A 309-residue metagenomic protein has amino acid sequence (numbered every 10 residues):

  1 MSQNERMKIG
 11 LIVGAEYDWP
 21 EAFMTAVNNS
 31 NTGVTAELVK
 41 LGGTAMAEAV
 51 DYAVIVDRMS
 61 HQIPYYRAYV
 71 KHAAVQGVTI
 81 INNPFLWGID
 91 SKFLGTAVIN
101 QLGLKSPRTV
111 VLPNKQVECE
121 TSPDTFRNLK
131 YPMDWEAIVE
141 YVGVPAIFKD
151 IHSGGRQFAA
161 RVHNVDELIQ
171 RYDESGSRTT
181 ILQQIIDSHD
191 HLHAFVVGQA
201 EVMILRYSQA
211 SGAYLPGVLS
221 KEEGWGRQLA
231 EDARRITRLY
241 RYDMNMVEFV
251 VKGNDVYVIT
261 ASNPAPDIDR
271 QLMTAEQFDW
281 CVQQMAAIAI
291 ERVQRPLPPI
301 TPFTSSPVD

Functional and structural regions predicted by a protein language model:
S2-V13, A74-G77, F85-H191, G198 (+2 more regions): Active-site nucleotide/adenylate-binding loops and adjacent lid/helix of ATP-dependent enzymes
G14-T125: Conserved N-proximal alpha/beta basic substrate-recognition cap immediately N-terminal to, or forming the N-lobe
Y52-V54, A194-V196, D255-R270: A short beta-strand motif that forms the metal-chelation/ATP-contact edge of phosphoryl-transfer active sites
Y69, W135, A233: Aromatic/hydrophobic pocket-lining residues that form π-stacking "cages" and hydrophobic walls in ligand
A146, M203, N245, Y257-A261: Protein kinase-like catalytic core scaffold
A194, Q199-E222: Glycine-rich, positively charged active-site loop/lid region within alpha/beta enzyme cores that binds and organizes
G212-V218, D267-E276: A short, polar/charged loop-to-alpha-helix boundary motif
G212-Y257, W280-L297, T301-P307: A long amphipathic alpha-helix within ATP-dependent nucleotide-binding catalytic cores
